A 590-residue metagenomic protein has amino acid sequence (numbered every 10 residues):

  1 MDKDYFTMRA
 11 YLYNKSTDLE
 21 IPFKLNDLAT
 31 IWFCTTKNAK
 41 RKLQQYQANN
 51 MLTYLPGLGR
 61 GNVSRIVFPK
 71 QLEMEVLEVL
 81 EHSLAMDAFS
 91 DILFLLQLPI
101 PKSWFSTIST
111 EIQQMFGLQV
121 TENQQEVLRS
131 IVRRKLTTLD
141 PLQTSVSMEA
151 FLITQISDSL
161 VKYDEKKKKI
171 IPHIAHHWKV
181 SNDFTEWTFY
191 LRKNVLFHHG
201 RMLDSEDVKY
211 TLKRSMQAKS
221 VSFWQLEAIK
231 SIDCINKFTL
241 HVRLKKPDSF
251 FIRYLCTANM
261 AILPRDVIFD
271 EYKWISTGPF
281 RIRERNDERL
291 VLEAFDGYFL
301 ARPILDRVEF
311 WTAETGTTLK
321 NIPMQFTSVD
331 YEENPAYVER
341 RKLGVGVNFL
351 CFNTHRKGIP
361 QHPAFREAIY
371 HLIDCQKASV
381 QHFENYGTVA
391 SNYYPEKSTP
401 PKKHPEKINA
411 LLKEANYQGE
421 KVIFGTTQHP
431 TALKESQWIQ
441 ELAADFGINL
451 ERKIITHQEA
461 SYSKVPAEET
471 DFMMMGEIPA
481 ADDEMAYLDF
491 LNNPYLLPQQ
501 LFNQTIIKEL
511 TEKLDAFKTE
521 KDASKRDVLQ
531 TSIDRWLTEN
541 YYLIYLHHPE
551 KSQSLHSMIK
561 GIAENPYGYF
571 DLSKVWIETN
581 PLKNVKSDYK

Functional and structural regions predicted by a protein language model:
T17-I21, K42, S145-S147, H177-S220: Aromatic- and charge-enriched surface segment that lines or borders ligand/interaction sites
R65, F223-R265, R281-E284: Surface-exposed binding/hinge segments that line and control ligand-binding clefts or catalytic entry sites
P101, R452, F490-L555, K590: Extracytoplasmic/peripheral linker and loop segments enriched in polar/acidic and small residues with frequent Thr/Pro
I131-V180, D588: N-terminal lobe/hinge region of extracytoplasmic solute-binding protein
G297-Y337, G344: Ligand-site clamp/hinge motif
Q361-E441, D445: Append "and occasionally in soluble cytosolic enzymes with long acidic Gly/Pro-rich linkers
G447-N492: Periplasmic binding protein-like
L555-K590: Long beta-strand-rich cores associated with HINT superfamily self-processing modules
